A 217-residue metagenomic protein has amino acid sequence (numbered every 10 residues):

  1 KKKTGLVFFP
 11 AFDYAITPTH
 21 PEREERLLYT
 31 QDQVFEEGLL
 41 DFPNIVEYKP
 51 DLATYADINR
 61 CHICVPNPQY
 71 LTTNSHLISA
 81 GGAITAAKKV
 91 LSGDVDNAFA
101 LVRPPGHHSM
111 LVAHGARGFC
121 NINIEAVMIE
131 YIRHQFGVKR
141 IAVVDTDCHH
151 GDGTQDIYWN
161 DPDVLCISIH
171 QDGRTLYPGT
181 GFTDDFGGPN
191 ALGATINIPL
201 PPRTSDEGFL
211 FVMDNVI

Functional and structural regions predicted by a protein language model:
K1-I217: HDAC/HDAC-like amidohydrolase catalytic core signature
